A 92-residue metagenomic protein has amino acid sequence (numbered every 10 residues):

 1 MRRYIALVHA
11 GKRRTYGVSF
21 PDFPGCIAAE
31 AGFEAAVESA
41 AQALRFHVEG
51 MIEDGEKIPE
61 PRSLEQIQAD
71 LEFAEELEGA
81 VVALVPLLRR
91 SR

Functional and structural regions predicted by a protein language model:
M1-T15, S19, F23, Q42: N-terminal segment of the canonical double-stranded RNA-binding domain
M1-Y4, A41-R92: Short, charged, surface-exposed hinge/linker loops at domain edges that act as mobile lids or interdomain connectors
T15-G17, I27, R92: Intrinsically disordered, low-complexity acidic/polar segments
V18, A36, E49-M51: Acidic/histidine-enriched, beta-strand-rich ligand/metal-binding domains
D22-G25, E60: Hydrophobic residues in alpha-helical membrane-spanning segments
P24-A35: A short, exposed loop/beta-hairpin motif centered on an aromatic-Gly-Thr core
E34-Q42: Short, well-ordered alpha-helical segments
